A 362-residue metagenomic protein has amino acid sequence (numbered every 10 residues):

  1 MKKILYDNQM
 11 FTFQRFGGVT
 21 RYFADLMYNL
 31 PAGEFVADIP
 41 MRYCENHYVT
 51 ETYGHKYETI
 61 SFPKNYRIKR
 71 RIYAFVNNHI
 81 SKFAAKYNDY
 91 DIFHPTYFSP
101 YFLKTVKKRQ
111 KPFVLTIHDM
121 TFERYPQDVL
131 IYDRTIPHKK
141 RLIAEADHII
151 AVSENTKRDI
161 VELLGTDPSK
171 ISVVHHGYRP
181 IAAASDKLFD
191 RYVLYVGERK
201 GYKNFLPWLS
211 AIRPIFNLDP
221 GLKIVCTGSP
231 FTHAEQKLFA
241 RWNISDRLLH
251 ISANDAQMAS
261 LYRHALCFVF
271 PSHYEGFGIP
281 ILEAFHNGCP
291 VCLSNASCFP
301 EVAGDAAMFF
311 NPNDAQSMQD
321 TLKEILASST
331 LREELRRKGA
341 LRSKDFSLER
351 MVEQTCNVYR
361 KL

Functional and structural regions predicted by a protein language model:
M1-L362: Carbohydrate transferase catalytic cores enriched for Leloir-type hexosyltransferases
